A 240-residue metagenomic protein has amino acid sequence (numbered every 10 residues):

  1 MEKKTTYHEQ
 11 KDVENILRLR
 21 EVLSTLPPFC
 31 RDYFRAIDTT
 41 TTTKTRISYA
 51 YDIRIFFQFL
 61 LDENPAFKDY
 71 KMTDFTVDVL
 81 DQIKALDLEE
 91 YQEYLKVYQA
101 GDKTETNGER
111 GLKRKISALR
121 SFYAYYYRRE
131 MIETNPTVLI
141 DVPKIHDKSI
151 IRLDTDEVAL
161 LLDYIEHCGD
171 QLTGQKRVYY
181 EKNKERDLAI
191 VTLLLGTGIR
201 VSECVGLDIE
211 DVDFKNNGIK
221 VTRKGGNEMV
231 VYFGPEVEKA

Functional and structural regions predicted by a protein language model:
M1-A240: Conserved catalytic core of the tyrosine transesterase superfamily
